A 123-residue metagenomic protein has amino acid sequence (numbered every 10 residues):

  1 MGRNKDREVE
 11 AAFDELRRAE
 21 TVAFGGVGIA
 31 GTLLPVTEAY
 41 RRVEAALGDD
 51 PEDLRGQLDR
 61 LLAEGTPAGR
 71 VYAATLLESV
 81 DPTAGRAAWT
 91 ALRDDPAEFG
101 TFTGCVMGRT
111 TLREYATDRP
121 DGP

Functional and structural regions predicted by a protein language model:
M1, G122-P123: Short, solvent-exposed mixed-charge patches
G2-T21, G48-L61, P82-D94: Amphipathic alpha-helical scaffolding segments comprising HEAT/armadillo-like alpha-solenoid repeats
R18, V22, L62-A68, A91-M107: Short coil turns that connect the paired helices of HEAT/ARM alpha-solenoid repeats
G25-G28: Charged, low-complexity interaction regions
L33-V36, Y40, R70: Residue-level detector of extended alpha-helical repeat arrays and alpha-solenoid scaffolds
L34, E52, E64-A68: Soluble non-cytosolic domains of exported or imported proteins
R42, A46, L76-S79, G108-G122: Core register positions within helices of long alpha-helical scaffolds
A63-S79: Short N-proximal segments of mature Sec-exported proteins
